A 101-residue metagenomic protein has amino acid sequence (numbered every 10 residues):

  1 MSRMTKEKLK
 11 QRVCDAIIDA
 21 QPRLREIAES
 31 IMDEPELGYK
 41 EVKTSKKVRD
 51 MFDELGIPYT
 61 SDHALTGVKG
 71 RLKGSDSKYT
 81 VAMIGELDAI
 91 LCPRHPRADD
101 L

Functional and structural regions predicted by a protein language model:
R3-L101: Acidic/His- and Gly-rich active-site-bordering loop/insert found across diverse amide/peptide-bond hydrolases
